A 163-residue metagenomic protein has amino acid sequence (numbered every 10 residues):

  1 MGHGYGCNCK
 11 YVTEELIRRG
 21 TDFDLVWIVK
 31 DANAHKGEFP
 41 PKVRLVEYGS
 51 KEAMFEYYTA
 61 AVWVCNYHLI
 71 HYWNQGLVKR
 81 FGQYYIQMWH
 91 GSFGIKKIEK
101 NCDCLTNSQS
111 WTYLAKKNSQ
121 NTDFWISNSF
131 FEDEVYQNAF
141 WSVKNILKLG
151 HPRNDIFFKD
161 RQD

Functional and structural regions predicted by a protein language model:
M1-F55: N-terminal pre-catalytic "stem/leader" segment of glycosyltransferase-like enzymes
V29-H35, H68-H71, F130-D133: Short, polar loop motifs at secondary-structure junctions
A34-K42, Q75-F81, Q137-A139: Short loop/helix-cap segments at secondary-structure boundaries that form the rim of catalytic
E56-I70: Short N-terminal targeting/anchoring amphipathic segment
W63-V64, Y85-Q87, W125: Short, well-ordered beta-strand core segments
G76-G82, K116-N121: Short, conserved loop/helix-junction motifs that constitute active-site signature segments in enzyme catalytic cores
K79-I98: Active-site proximal beta-strand in glycosyltransferases
I95-C104, S108-D163: A nucleotide-sugar donor-handling region in carbohydrate enzymes
